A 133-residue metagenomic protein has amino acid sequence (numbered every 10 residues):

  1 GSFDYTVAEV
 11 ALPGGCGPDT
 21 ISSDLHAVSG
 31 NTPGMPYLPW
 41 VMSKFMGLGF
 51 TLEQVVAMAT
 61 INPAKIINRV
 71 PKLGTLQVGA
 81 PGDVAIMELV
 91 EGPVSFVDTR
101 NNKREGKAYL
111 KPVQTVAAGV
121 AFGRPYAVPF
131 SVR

Functional and structural regions predicted by a protein language model:
G1-F3: Divalent metal-binding pocket/active-site signature
Y5-L89: His/Asp/Glu-enriched, well-ordered alpha-helical/loop segment that forms or immediately abuts the divalent-metal
G34, P39-V41, N68, R100-E105 (+1 more regions): Generic alpha-helical propensity signal that fires on short helical segments and nearby coil/disordered stretches
P81-V132: C-terminal cap of metal-dependent C-N hydrolases
